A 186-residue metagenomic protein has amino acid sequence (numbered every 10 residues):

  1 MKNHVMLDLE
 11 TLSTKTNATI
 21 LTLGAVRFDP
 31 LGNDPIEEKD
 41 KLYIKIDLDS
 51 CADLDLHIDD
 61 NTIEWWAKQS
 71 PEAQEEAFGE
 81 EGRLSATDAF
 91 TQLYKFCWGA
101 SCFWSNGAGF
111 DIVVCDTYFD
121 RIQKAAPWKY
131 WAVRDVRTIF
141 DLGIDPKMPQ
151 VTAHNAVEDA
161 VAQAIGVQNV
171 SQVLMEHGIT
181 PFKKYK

Functional and structural regions predicted by a protein language model:
K2-V5, E10-S105: Conserved non-catalytic scaffold segment of RNase H-like nuclease domains
D8-E10, D111, D135, D159: Acidic active-site catalytic centers that drive phospho-/nucleotidyl reactions and related ester hydrolyses
S13-K15, F140, A164: Hydrophobic positions within alpha-helical membrane elements
T16-A18, F119, G143, V167: Short, function-defining helix-loop hinge/capping sites that tune catalysis or transport
Q92-C97, G109-Y130: Substrate-recognition/cap helix-loop segment adjacent to the acidic, metal-dependent catalytic center of Asp-based
C97, F119-Q123, F140, S171-L174 (+1 more regions): Short, well-ordered alpha-helical segments in soluble proteins
C102-G109, V113-V114, D145-K186: Acidic, Mg2+-coordinating catalytic module of metal-dependent nucleases/exonucleases that use a two-metal-ion mechanism
P127-K147: Short, flexible loop segments at boundaries between secondary-structure elements
